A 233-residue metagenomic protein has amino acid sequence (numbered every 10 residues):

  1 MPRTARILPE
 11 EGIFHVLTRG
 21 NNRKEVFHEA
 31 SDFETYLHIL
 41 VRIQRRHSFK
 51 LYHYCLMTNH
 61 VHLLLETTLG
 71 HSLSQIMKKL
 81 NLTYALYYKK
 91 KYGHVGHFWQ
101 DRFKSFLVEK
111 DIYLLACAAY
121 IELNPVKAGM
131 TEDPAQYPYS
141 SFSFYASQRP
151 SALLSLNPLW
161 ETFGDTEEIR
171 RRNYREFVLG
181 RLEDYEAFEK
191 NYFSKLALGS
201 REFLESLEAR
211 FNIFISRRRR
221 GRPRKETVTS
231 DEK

Functional and structural regions predicted by a protein language model:
M1-H53, M57, E66-K233: Short Pro-Cys-Gly-centered "Cys-loop" motif that presents a nucleophilic cysteine in a tight turn
H60: Short acidic-rich active-site patches of cyclic nucleotide enzymes
